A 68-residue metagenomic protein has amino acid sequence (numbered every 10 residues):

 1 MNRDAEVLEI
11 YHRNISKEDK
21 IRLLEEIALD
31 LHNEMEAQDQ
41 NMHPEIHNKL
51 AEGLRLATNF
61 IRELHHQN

Functional and structural regions predicted by a protein language model:
M1-N68: Alpha-helical propensity feature that highlights long, continuous alpha-helices across diverse contexts
